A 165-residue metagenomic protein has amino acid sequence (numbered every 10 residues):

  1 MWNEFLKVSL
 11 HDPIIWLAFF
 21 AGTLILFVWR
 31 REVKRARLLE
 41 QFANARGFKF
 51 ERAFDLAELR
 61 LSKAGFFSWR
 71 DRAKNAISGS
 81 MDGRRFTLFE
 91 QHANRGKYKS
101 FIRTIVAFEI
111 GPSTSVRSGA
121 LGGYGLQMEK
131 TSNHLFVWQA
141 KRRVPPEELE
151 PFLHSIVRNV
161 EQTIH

Functional and structural regions predicted by a protein language model:
M1-E4: Membrane-interfacial helical/loop segments at transmembrane boundaries in membrane proteins
L6-A18: Hydrophobic alpha-helical transmembrane segments
S9, L38-R46, F50-E58, K63-H165: Charged, low-complexity intrinsically disordered regions
L17-I25, E109: Core hydrophobic alpha-helical membrane-spanning segments
G22-G47: Transmembrane-cytosolic junction motif
